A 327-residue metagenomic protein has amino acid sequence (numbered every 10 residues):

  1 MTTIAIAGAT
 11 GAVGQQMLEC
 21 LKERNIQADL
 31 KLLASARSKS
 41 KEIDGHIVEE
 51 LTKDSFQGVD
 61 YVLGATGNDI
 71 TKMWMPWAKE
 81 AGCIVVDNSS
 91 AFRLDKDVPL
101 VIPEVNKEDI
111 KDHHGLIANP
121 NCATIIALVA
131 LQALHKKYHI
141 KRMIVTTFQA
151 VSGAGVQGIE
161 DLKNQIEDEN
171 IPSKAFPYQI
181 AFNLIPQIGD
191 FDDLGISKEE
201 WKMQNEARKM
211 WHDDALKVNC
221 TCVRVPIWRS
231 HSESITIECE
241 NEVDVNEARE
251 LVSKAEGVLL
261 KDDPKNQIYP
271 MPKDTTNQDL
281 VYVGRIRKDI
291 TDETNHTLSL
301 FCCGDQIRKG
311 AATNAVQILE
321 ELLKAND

Functional and structural regions predicted by a protein language model:
M1-I180, A215-K217, T275, V281-Y282 (+4 more regions): N-terminal Rossmann-like NAD(P) cofactor-binding subdomain of oxidoreductases, focused on the glycine-rich
V62, V151-D327: Charged docking surfaces used in two-component/phosphorelay signaling
